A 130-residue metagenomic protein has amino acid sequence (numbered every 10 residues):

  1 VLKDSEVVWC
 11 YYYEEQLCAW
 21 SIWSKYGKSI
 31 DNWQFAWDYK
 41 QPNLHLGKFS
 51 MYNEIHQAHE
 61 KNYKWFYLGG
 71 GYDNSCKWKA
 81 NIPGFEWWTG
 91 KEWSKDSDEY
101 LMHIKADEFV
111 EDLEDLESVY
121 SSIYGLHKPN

Functional and structural regions predicted by a protein language model:
V1-N43, D73, P129: A conserved beta-strand-loop-helix scaffold within acyl/acetyltransferase catalytic domains
W33, L44, Y63-F66, K91: Short linear functional motifs in flexible/disordered or boundary regions
A36-D38, F49-S50, D107: Short, charged/polar low-complexity linear motifs in solvent-exposed/disordered segments
N43-I55: Conserved acetyl-CoA-binding loop-helix of GNAT-fold acetyltransferases
N53-E60, N81: Short basic/hydrophobic patches in alpha-helices and adjacent helix-turn junctions that form amphipathic surface motifs
A58-G70: Conserved GNAT acetyl-CoA-binding A-motif
L68-N130: Terminal substrate-recognition subdomain of acyl/acetyltransferases
